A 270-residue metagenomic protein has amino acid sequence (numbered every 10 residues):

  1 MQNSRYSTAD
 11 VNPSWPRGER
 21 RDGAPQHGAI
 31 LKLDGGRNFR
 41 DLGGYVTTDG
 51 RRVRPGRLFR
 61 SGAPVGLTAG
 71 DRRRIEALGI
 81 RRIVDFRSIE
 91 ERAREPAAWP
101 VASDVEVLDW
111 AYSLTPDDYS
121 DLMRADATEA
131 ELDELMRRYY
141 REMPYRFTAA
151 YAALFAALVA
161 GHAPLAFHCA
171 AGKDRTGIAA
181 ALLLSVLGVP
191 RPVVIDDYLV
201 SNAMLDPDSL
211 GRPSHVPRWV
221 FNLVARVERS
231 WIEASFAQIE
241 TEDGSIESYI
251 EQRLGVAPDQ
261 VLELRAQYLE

Functional and structural regions predicted by a protein language model:
M1-L165, I178-E270: Cys-dependent protein tyrosine phosphatase-like superfamily
H168: Histidine-centered active-site/metal-ligand motif
A171, R175-T176: Ser/Thr-glycine-rich phosphate-binding loops at phosphate-binding pockets of nucleotides, nucleotide cofactors
